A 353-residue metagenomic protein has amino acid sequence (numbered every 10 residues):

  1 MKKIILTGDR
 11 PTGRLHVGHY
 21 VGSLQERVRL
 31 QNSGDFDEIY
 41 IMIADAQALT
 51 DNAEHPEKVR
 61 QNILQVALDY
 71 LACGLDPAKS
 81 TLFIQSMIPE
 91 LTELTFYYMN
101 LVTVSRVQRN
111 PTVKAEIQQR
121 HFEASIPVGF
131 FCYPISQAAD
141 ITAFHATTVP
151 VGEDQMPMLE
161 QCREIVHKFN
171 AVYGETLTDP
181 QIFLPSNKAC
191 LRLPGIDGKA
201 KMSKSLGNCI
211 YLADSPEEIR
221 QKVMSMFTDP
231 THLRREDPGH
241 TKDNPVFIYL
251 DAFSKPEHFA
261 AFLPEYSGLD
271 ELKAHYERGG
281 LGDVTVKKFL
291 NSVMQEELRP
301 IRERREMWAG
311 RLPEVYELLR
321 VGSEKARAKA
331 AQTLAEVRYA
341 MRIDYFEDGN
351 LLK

Functional and structural regions predicted by a protein language model:
M1-K3, F346-E347: Extreme N-terminus of proteins, especially the signal/transit-peptide cleavage junction and the first residues
K2-A139, E257, E296-L298, R305-E306: N-terminal Rossmann-like or analogous alpha/beta NTP/dinucleotide-binding catalytic cores that position adenine
P11, V149-P150, N208: A generic structural motif
P111-A115, Q119-F169, Y173, P194-D197: Internal, conserved structured core segments that host functional sites
P157, R163-K353: Conserved nucleotide- and phosphate/pyrophosphate-binding catalytic cores in adenylate/nucleotidyl-handling enzymes
